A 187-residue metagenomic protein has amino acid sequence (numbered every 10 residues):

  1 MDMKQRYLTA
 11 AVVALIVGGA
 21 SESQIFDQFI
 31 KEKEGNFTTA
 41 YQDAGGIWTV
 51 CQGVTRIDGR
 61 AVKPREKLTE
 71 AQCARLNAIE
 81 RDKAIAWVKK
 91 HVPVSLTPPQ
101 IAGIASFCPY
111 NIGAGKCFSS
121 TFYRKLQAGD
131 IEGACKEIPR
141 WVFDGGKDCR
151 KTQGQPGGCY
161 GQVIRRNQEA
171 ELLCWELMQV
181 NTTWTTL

Functional and structural regions predicted by a protein language model:
M1-A10, A14-D43, V54, A71-I79 (+2 more regions): Long, amphipathic alpha-helical surface segments
Q42-R65: Substrate-binding/active-site groove segments that recognize and process beta-1,4-linked N-acetyl-hexosamine
D58-V94: Aromatic-anchored, charged helix-turn/loop surface patch used as a conserved interaction hotspot
K83-S120: Active-site nucleophile-His-acid catalytic modules used for acyl/amide transfer and hydrolysis across diverse enzymes
